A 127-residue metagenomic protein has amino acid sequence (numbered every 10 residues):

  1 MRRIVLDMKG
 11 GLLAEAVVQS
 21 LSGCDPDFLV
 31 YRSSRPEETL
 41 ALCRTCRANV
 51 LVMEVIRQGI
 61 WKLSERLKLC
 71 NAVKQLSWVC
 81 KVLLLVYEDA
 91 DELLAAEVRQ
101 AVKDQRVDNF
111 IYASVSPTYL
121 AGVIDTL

Functional and structural regions predicted by a protein language model:
D7-K9: Conserved acidic carboxylate
G11-Y31: Two-component/phosphorelay signaling modules centered on CheY-like receiver
S34-V50, Q58-I60: Acidic, metal-coordinating helix/loop segments flanking the phosphotransfer/catalytic sites of two-component signaling
R44-C46, A72-V79: Conserved phosphotransfer cores of two-component systems
L51-Q75, D89, L93-E97: Conserved phosphotransfer microenvironments
L85-Y87: Hydrophobic/aromatic residues positioned on beta-strands within the core alpha/beta folds
E97-D108: As written
Y112-I124: C-terminal output helix
